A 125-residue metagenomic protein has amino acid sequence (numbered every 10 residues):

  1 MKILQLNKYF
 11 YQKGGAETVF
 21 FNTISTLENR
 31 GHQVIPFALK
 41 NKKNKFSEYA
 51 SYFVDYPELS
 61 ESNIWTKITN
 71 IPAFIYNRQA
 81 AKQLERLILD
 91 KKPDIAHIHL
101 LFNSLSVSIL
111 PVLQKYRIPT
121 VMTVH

Functional and structural regions predicted by a protein language model:
M1-K43, L89-K91, I109, K115-P119: N-terminal subdomain of nucleotide-sugar transferases
Y11-K13, P72-A73, H97-I98: A generic structural signal for short
A16, N77, F102: Charged, low-complexity surface patches
F20, A80, L105-S106: Amphipathic coiled-coil/heptad-repeat helices and related helical stalk/stem segments that mediate oligomerization
T26-I95: A conserved catalytic-core segment of Leloir-type glycosyltransferases
S47, V107-L110: A short acidic (Asp/Glu
E85-L105, P119-H125: Short N-terminal targeting/anchoring amphipathic segment
